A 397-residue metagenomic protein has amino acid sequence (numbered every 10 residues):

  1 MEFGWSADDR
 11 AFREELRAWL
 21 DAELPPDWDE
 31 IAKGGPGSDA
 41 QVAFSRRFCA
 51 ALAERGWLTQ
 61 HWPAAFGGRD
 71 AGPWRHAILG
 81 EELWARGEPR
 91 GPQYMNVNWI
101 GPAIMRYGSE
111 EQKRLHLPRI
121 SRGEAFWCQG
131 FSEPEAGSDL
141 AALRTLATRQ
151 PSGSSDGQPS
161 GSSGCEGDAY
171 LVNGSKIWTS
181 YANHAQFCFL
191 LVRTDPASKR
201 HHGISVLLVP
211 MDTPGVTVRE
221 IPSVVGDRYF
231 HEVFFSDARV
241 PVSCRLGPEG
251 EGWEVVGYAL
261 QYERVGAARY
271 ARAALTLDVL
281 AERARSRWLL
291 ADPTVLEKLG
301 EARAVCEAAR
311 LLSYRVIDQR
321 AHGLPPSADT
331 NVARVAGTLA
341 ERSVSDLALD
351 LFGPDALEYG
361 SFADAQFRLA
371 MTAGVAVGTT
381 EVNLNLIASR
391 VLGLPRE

Functional and structural regions predicted by a protein language model:
E2, W74, I78-L79, W99 (+3 more regions): Glycine-rich phosphate/cofactor-binding loops in nucleotide/flavin-utilizing enzymes
F3-W5, V216-A309, A373: Glycine-rich beta->alpha junctions and the first turn(s) of the following alpha-helix
W28-S38, R285, L289-L296, E307-S361: C-terminal helix-coil-helix/basic helical segment that borders enzyme active sites and/or dimer interfaces and provides
R46-R114, P118, R122-E124, Y181-F187 (+5 more regions): Internal helix-loop-helix
G123-F131, L191: A short, Trp-centered hydrophobic/proline-enriched beta-strand micro-motif
A136-G137, I177-A182, V224-V225, T372-T379: Glycine-rich phosphate/pyrophosphate-binding beta-alpha loops
L143-R144, D168-T217: A short core secondary-structure module
T148-D168: Intrinsically disordered, low-complexity terminal tails and inter-domain linkers enriched for S/T/G/P/D/E
